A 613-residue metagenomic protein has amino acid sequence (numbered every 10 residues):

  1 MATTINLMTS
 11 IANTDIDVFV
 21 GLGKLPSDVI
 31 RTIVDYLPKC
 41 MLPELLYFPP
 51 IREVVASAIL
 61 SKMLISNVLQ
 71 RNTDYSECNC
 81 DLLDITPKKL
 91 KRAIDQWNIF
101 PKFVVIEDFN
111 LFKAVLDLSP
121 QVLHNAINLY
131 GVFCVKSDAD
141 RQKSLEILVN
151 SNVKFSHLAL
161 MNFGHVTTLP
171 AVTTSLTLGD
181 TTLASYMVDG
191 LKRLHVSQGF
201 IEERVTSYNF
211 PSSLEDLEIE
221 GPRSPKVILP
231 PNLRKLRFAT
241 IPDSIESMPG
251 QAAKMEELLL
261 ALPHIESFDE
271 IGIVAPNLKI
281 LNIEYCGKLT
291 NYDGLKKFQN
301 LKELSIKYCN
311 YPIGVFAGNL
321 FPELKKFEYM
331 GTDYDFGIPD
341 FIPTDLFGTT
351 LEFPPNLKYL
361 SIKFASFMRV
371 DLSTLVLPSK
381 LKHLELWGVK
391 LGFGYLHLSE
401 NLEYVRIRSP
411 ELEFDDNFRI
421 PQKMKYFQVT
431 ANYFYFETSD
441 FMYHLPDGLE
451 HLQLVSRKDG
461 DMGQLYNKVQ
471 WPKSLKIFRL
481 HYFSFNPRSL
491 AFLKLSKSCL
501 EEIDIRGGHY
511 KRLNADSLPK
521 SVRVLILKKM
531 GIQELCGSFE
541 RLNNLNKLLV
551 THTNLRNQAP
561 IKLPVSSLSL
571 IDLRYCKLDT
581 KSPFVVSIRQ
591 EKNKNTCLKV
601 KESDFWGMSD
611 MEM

Functional and structural regions predicted by a protein language model:
A2-G179, M187, V205-S207, E218 (+5 more regions): N-terminal adaptor-interaction module of cullin-RING ubiquitin ligase components
L7, Y186, S247, K254 (+4 more regions): Residue-level detector of intrinsically disordered terminal segments
A58-C80, D95-E107, H124-F133, V153-A159 (+19 more regions): Hydrophobic beta-strand segments of well-ordered beta-sheets in folded domains
V105-N110, L129-D138, H157-H165, T177-L183 (+18 more regions): Concave beta-strand-loop units of leucine-rich repeat
L148-V149, T167-A171, S185-L191, T206-S212 (+16 more regions): A structural signal for leucine-rich repeat
I561-E612: Leucine-rich solenoid repeat scaffolds
